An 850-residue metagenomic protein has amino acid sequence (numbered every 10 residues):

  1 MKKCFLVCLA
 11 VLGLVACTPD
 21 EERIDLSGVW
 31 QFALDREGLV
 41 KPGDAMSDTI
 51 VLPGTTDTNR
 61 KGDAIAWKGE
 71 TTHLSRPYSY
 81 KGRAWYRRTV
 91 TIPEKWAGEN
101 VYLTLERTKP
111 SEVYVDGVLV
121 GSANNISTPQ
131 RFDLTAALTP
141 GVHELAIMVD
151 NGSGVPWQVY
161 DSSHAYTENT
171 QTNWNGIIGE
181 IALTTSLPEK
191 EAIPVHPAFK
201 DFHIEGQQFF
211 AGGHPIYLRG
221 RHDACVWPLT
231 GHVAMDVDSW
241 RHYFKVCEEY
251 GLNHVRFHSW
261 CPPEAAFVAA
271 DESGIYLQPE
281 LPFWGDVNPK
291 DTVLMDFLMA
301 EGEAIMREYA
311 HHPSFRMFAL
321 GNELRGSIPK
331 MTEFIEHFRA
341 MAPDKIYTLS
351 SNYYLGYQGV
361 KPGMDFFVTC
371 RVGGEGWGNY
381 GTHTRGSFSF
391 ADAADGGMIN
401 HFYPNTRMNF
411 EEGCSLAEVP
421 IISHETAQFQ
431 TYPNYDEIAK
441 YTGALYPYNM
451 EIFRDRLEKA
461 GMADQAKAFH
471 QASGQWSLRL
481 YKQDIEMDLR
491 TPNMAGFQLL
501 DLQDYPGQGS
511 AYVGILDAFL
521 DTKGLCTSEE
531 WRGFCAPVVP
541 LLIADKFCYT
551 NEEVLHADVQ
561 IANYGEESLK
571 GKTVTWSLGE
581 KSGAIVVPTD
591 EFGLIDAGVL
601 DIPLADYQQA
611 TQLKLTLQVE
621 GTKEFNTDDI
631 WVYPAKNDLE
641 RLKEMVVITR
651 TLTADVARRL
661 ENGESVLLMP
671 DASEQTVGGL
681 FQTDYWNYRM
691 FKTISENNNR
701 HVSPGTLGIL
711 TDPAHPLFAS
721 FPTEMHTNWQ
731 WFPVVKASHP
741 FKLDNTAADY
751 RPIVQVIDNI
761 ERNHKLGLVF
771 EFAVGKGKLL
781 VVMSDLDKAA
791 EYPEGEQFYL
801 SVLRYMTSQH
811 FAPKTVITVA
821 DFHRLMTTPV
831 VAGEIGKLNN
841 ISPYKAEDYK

Functional and structural regions predicted by a protein language model:
T18-G69, A146-P156, G176-L183, V802 (+3 more regions): Accessory carbohydrate-binding/adhesion or oligomerization-edge regions at the termini of glycan-active proteins
P19-E21, E37, K190-C247, V268 (+1 more regions): N-terminal carbohydrate-binding accessory modules
I24, F32-G38, K61, R76-P77 (+3 more regions): Accessory beta-strand-rich segments of carbohydrate-active enzymes
V101, V113-V115, S186, K190-V195 (+3 more regions): Beta-strand-rich binding/interaction modules
F244, H254-I515: Substrate-binding/catalytic cleft of secreted carbohydrate-active enzymes, primarily glycoside hydrolases
M341, L500-G565, P829-V830: Aromatic-rich peripheral "rim/lid" segments of glycoside hydrolase catalytic domains that contact and position glycan
M398-N405, E674-T676, K692-P793, H810-Y849: Catalytic beta-strand/loop cores that center a nucleophilic Ser/Cys/Thr and support acyl-enzyme chemistry
E644-R689, K776-K778, V782, V802: Short alpha-beta junction capping motif
